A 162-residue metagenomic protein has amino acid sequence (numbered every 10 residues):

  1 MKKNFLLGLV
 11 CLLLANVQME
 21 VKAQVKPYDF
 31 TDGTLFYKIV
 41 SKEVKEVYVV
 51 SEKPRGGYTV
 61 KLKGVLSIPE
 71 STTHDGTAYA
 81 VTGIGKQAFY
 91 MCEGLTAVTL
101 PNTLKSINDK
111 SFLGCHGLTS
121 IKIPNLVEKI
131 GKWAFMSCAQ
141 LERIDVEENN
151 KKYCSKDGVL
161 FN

Functional and structural regions predicted by a protein language model:
M1-K2: N-terminal secretory signal peptides that target proteins for export/translocation
F5-L13: Sec-dependent N-terminal signal peptides
L14-K22: C-terminal segment of classical bacterial N-terminal signal peptides
Q24-D29: Cleaved targeting-peptide boundary
G33-S41, K152-C154: Extracellular/luminal ectodomains and secreted, surface-exposed scaffolds of diverse proteins
K42-L66: A short, structured beta-strand/loop element
G57, K61-G83, E93-S106, C115-K129 (+1 more regions): Structural signature of tandem-repeat unit edges
K86-A88, D109-S111, K132-A134: Consensus positions within tandem repeat domains that build extended binding/scaffold surfaces
